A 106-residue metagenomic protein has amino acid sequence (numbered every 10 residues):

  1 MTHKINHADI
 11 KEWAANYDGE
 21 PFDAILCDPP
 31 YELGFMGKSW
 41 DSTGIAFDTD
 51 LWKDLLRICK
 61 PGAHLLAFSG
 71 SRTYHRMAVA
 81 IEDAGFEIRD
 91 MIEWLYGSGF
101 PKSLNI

Functional and structural regions predicted by a protein language model:
T2-I106: Core catalytic lobe of class I
